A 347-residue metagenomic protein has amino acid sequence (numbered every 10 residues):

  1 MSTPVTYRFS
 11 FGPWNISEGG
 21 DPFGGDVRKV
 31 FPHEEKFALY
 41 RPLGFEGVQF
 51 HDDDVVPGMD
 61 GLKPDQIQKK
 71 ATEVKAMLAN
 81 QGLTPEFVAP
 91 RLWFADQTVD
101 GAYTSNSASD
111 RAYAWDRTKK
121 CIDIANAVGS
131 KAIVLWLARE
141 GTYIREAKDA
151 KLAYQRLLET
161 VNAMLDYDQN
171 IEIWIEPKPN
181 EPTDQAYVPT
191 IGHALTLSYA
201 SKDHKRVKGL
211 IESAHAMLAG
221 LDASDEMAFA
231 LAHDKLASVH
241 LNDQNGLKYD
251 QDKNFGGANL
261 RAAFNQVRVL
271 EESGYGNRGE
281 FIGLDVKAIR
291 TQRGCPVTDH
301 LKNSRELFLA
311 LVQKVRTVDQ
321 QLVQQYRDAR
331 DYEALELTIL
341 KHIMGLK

Functional and structural regions predicted by a protein language model:
S2-E46, Q68, A79, K119 (+7 more regions): Histidine-acidic metal/acid-base catalytic patches
N15-S17, D52-V56, A89-F94, L137-G141 (+4 more regions): Active-site-proximal loop/turn and secondary-structure-junction residues that shape catalytic pockets, frequently
G19-G25, D54-K69, F94-A112, L137-K151 (+2 more regions): Surface-exposed, active-site-proximal loop segments in enzymatic domains
E46-D53, T84-A89, V134: Short, well-structured secondary-structure segments
M59-M77, Q81-T84, N170-I171: Short acidic, glycine/proline-enriched helix-loop-strand junctions
Q81-D100, C121: Long, hydrophobic/aromatic-enriched structural stretches that serve as scaffold segments
